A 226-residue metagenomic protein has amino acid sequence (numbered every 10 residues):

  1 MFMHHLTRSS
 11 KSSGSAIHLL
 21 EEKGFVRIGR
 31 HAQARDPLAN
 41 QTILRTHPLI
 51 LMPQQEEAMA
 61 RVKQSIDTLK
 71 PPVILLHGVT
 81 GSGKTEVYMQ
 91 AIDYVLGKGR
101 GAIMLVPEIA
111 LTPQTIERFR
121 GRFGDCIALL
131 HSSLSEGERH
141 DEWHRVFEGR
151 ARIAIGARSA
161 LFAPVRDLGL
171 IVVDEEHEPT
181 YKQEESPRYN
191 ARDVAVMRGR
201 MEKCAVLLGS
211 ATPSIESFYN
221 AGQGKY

Functional and structural regions predicted by a protein language model:
M1-T212, E216-Y226: Accessory, non-ATPase domains that flank or precede helicase/AAA+ motor cores in DNA-metabolism machines
